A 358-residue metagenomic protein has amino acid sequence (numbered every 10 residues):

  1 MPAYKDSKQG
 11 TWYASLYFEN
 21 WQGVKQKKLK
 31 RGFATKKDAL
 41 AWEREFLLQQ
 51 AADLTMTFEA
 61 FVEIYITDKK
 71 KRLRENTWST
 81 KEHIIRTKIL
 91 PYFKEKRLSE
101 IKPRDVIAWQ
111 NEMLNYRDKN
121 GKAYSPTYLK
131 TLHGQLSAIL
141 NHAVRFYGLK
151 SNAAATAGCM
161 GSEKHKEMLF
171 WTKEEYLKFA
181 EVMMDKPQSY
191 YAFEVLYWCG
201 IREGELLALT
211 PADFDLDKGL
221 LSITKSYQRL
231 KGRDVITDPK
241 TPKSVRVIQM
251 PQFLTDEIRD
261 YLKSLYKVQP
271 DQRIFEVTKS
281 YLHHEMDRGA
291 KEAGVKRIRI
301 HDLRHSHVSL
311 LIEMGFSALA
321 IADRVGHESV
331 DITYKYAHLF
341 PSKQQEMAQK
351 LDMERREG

Functional and structural regions predicted by a protein language model:
A3, T67-A153, H165, P187 (+2 more regions): N-terminal core-binding DNA-recognition domain of tyrosine site-specific recombinases/integrases
S7-A108, K263, V268-P270: N-terminal DNA-binding module of tyrosine recombinases/phage integrases
H83, K173-L177, S226-R229, P251-K296: Active-site/catalytic core of tyrosine-dependent DNA strand-transfer enzymes
A123-P126, K130, R145, L149-L209 (+4 more regions): Basic, Lys/Arg- and aromatic-enriched nucleic-acid-binding interface segment
T127, R145, E194, W198 (+5 more regions): C-terminal catalytic core of tyrosine-transesterase DNA break-rejoin enzymes
F170, Y227, S280, A318 (+1 more regions): Catalytic-site neighborhood detector that most strongly recognizes the C-terminal catalytic loop/helix of tyrosine
K178-V182, G232-D238, H338-G358: DNA/chromatin major-groove-contacting recognition/catalytic segments
K218, K231-R233, T237-V245, Q249-L254 (+2 more regions): C-terminal secondary-structure termini that scaffold catalytic or DNA-interacting sites
